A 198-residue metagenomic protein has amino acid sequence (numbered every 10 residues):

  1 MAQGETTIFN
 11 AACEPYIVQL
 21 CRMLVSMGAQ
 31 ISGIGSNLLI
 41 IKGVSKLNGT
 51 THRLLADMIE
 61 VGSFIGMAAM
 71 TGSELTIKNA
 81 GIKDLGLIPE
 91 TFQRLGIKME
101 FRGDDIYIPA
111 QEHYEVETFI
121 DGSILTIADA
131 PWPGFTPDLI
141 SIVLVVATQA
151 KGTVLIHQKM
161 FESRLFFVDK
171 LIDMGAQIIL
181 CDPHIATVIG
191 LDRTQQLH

Functional and structural regions predicted by a protein language model:
M1-H198: Short, structured segments at the rim of ligand-binding sites
